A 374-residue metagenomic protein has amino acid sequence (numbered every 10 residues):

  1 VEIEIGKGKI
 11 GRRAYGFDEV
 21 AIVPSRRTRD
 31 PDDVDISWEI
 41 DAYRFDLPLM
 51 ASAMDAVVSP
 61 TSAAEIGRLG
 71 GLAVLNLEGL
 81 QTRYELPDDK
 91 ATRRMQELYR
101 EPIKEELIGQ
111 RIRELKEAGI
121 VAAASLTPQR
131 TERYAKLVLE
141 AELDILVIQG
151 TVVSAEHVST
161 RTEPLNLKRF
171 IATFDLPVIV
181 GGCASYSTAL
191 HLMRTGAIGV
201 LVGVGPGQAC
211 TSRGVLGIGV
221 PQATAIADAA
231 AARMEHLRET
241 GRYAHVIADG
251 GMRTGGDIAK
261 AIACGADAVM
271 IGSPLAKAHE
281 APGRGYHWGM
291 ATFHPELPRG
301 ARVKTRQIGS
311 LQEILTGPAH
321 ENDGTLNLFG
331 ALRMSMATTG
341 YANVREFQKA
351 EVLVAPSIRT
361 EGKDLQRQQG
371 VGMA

Functional and structural regions predicted by a protein language model:
V1-E239, H245, L275: Active-site entrance/lid segments in N-terminal catalytic domains of soluble metabolic enzymes
V1-R26, Y99-I103, R113, D175 (+3 more regions): Alpha/beta catalytic cores of nucleotide-metabolism and tRNA/nucleoside-modifying enzymes
